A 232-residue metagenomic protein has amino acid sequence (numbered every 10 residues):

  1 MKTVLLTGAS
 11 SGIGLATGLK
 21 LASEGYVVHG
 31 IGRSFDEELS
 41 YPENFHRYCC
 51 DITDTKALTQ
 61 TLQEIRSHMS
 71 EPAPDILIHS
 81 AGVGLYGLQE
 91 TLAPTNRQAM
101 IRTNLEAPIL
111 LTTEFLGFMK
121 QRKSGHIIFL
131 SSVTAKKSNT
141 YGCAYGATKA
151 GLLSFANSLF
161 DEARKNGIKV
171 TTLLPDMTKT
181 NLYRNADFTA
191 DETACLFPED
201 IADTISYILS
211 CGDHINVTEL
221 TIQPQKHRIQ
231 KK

Functional and structural regions predicted by a protein language model:
S10-S11: Conserved glycine-rich cofactor-binding loop
C50-T61, P94: The beta1-alpha1 cofactor-binding region of Rossmann-like NAD(H)/NADP(H)-dependent oxidoreductases
S80-Y86: Conserved NAD(P)H cofactor-binding loop of Rossmann-fold oxidoreductase domains
L88-Q89, N96-I101: Substrate-binding pocket helix/loop in short-chain dehydrogenase/reductase
T112, T148: Active-site helix of classical SDR
S132: Residue(s) in the substrate-gating loop at a strand-loop-helix junction that position the organic substrate next
N166, T172-L173, A190-Q230: C-terminal helical subdomain
